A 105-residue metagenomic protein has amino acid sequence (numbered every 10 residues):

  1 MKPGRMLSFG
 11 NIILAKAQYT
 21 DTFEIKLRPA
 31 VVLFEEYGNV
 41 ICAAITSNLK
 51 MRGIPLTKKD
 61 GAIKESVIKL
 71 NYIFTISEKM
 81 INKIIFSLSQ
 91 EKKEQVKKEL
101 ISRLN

Functional and structural regions predicted by a protein language model:
Q18-T22: Short, charged beta-turn/beta-strand-edge "cap" motif at the junction between a beta-strand and an adjacent loop
F23-K58: Compact nucleic-acid interaction/catalytic patches
K59-N105: C-terminal terminal-subdomain/extension
